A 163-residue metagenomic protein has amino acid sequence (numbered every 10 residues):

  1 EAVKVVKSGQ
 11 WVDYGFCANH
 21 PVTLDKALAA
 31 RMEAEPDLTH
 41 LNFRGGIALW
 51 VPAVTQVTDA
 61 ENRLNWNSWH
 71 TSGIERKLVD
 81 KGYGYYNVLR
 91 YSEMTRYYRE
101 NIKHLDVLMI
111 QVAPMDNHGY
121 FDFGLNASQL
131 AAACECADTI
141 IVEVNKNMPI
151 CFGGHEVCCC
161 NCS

Functional and structural regions predicted by a protein language model:
E1-S163: Conserved alpha/beta enzyme-core scaffold
